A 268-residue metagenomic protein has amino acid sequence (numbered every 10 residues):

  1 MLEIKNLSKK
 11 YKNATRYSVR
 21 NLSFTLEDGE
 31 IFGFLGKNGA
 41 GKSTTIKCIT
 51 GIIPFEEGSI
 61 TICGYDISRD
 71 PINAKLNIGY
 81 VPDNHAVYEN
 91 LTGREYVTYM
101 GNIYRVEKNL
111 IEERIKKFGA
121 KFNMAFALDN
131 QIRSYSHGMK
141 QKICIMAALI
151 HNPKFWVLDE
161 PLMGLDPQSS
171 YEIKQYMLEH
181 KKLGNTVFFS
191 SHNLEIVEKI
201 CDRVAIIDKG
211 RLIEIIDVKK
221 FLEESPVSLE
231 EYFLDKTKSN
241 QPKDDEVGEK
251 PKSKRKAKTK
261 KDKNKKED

Functional and structural regions predicted by a protein language model:
M1-I4, S8-N21, D28, P71: A short, flexible loop at the N-terminus of ABC-type nucleotide-binding domains that lies
G58-R69, N73-A74: Conserved ABC transporter NBD signature motif
T98, N102, N109-A127: Conserved ABC ATPase "signature" region
W156-E160: Catalytic Walker B motif of ABC-type/P-loop ATPase nucleotide-binding domains
V197-K199: A short, surface-exposed alpha-helical micro-motif characterized by mixed small hydrophobic and charged/polar residues
I215-I216: ABC ATPase "signature
